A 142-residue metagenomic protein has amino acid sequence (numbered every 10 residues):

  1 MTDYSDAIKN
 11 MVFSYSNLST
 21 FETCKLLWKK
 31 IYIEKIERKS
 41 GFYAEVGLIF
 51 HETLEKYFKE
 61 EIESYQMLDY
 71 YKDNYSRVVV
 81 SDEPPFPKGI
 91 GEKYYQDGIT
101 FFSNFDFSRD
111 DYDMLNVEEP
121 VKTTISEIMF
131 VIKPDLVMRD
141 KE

Functional and structural regions predicted by a protein language model:
T2-T23, E127-V137: An acidic intrinsically disordered interaction segment
S5-N10, K25-R38, N74-S81: Short amphipathic alpha-helical segments and their helix-coil junctions
L18-I62, E118-E119: Nuclease catalytic cores
E37-G41, P84-P85, L136: Short, surface-exposed loop/turn segments at secondary-structure junctions
T53-P120: A non-catalytic, helix-rich entry segment at domain boundaries
N116-E142: Non-catalytic protein-protein interaction segments used by genome-maintenance enzymes to assemble and couple activities
